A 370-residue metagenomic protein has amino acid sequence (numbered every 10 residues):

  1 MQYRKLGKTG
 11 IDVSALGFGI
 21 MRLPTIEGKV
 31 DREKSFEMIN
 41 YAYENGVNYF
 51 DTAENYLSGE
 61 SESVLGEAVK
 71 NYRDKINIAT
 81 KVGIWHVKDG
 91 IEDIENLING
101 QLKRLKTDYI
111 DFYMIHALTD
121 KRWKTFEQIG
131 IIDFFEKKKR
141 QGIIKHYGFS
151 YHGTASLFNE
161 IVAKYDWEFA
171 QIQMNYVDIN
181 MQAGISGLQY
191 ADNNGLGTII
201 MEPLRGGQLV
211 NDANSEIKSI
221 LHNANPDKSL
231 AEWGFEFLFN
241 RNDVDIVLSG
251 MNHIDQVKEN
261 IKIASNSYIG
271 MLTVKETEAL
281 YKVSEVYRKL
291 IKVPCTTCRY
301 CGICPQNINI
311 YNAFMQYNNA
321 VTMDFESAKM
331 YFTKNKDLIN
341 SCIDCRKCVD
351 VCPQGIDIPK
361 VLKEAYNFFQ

Functional and structural regions predicted by a protein language model:
M1-I76, R140: N-terminal binding-site loop/beta-alpha segment at the start of enzyme catalytic domains that lines or forms
K5, V13-G17, N48-Y49, K75-K81 (+5 more regions): Structural preference for beta-strand elements that scaffold enzyme active sites
L6, F18, S35, A42 (+13 more regions): Conserved, mostly hydrophobic/aromatic
L23, V82, L118, L204: Hydrophobic pocket-lining residues within nucleotide cofactor-binding pockets
I26-E27, V87-M201, D212-K218, N225-P226 (+1 more regions): Glycine/proline-rich, positively charged, aromatic-decorated active-site loop/lid region on the catalytic face
D31-K34, S61-V64, G90-I94, E127 (+4 more regions): Residues at alpha-helix caps and immediate loop-helix transition turns in enzyme cores, especially N- and C-cap
V47-N48, E67, K164, S186-Q370: Structured C-terminal cap/extension of enzyme domains
Y56, N71, K75-E92, H116: Structural motif corresponding to the early beta-alpha repeats
